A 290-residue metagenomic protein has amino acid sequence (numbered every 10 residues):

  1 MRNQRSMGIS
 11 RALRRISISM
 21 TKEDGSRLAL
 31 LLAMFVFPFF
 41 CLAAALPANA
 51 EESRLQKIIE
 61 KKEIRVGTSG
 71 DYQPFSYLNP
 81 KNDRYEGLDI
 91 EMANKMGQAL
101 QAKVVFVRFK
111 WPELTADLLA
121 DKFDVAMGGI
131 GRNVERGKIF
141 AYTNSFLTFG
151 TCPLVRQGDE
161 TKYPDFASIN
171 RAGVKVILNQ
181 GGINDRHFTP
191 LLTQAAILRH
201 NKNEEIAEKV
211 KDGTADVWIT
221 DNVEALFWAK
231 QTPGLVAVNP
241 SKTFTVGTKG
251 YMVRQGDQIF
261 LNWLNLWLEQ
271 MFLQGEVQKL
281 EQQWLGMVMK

Functional and structural regions predicted by a protein language model:
A50-G129, K138: Extracytoplasmic small-molecule ligand-binding "clamshell" domains of the periplasmic binding protein/Venus flytrap
E52-S53, I183-L198, V236-P240, L268-K290: Ligand-binding clefts/hinges and TM-proximal coupling segments of bilobed small-molecule sensing domains
L55, Q157-K175: Flexible hinge/capping segments at coil-to-helix
L55, Y85-D89, R136-T148, V236-S241 (+1 more regions): A structural signal for short loop-to-beta-strand junctions that line the ligand-binding cleft of periplasmic/secreted
T68-G70, Y142-P164, Q180, Y251-R254: Hydrophobic/proline-rich hinge and linker segments of small-molecule sensing/allosteric domains, predominantly
S76-N82, A93-A102, D165-N170, G181-K202 (+2 more regions): Ligand-binding cleft/hinge of the Venus flytrap
E113-A116, I130-K138, H187-P190, K211-T245: A ligand-binding cleft/hinge motif common to bilobed small-molecule-binding domains
T148-V155, L226-E269, L285-K290: Periplasmic-binding protein-like
